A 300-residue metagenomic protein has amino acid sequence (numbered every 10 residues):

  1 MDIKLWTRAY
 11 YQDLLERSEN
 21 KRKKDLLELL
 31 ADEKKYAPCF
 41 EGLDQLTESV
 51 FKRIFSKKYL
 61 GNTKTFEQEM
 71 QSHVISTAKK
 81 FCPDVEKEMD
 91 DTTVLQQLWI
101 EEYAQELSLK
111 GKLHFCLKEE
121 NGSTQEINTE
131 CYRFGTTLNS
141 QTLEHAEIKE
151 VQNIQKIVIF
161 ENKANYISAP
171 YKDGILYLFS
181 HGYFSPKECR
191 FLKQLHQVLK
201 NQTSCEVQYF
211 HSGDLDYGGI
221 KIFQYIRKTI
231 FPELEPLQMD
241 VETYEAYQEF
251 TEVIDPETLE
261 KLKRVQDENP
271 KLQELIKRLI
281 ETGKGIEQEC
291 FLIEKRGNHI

Functional and structural regions predicted by a protein language model:
M1-F179, F184-Q197, Q202-T203, G218 (+2 more regions): Nucleic-acid enzyme cleavage-core boundary/entry regions
V158, L176-F179, Q208-F210, L234-Q238: Short hydrophobic alpha-helical runs that function as membrane-insertion/retention elements
Q197-S204, I230-P236: Arginine/glycine-rich "motif VI" loop of SF2 helicases in the C-terminal RecA-like domain
E206-D216: Acidic beta-strand-to-loop metal/phosphate-binding motif
